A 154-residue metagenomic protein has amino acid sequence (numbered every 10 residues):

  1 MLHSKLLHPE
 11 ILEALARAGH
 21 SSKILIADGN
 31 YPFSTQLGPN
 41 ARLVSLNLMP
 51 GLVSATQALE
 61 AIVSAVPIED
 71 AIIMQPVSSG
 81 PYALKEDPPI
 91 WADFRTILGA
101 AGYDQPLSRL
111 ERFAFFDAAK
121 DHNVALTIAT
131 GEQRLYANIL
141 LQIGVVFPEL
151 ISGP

Functional and structural regions predicted by a protein language model:
M1-P50: Long, hydrophobic N-terminal alpha-helical segment
L2, L6-E10, G19, P50-Q57 (+3 more regions): Conserved active-site and cofactor/substrate-binding residues in soluble primary-metabolism enzymes
A14, A18-S22, A58-E69, D93 (+2 more regions): Change "in soluble alpha/beta enzymes" to "in soluble alpha/beta proteins
S22-L25, A41-V44, E69-Q75, D104-L107 (+2 more regions): Structural motif
F33-S34, L52-A55, I72-I73, A100 (+1 more regions): Short, surface-exposed, polar/charged, turn-prone segments marking secondary-structure boundaries
N40-I73: A phosphate-binding glycine/aspartate-rich beta-alpha loop in the early core of alpha/beta enzymes
P76-S79, D87: Long, position-biased, composition-driven segments near the start of the mature protein
A83-P154: Glycine-rich, aromatic-bearing surface loops/beta-hairpins
